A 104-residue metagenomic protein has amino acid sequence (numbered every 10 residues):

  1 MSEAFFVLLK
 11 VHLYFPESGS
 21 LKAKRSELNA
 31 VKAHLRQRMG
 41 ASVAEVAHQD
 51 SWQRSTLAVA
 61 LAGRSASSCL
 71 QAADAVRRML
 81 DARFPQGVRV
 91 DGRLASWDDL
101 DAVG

Functional and structural regions predicted by a protein language model:
S2-S42, M79: N-terminal first-folded block
A4-L8, W52-R54, G87: A general secondary-structure signal for short beta-strands and their flanking turns/coil in non-transmembrane regions
L9-L13, L57-V59, V90-L94: A structural signal for short, well-ordered beta-strand segments
F15-E17, G63, S96: Non-catalytic surface loops within mature trypsin-like serine protease
A23, E27, S51-Q53, L61 (+2 more regions): Generic, well-ordered alpha-helical segments
A41-A47, R89-V90: A short linear hydrophobic-aromatic micro-motif
A44-R64, D98: Short, charge-patterned binding micro-sites
S65-G104: C-terminal structural segments of small proteins and small subunits
